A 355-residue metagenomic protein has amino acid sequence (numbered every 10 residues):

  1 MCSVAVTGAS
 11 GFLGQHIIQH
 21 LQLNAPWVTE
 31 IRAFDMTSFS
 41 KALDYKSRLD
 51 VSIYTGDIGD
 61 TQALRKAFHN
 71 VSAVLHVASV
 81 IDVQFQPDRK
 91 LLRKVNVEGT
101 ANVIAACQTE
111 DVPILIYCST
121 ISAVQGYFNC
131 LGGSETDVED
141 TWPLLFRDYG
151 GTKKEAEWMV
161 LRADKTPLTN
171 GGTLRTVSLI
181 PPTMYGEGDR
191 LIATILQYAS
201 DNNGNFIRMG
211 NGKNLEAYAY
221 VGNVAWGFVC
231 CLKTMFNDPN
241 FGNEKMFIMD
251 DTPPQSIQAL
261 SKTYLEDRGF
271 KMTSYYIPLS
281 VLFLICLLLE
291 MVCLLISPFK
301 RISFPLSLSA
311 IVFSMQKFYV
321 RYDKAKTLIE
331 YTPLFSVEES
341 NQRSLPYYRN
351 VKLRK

Functional and structural regions predicted by a protein language model:
C2-W27: N-terminal Rossmann NAD(P)H-binding glycine-rich loop of SDR-like oxidoreductase domains
S47-E98, A106: NAD(P)H-binding glycine-rich loop region in Rossmannoid oxidoreductase-like domains and their noncatalytic homologs
E98-G151, L168, V177: Conserved Rossmann-fold NAD(P)-dependent oxidoreductase catalytic core, especially the SDR/UDP-sugar
P167-L232, S261-Y264: NAD(P)-dependent short-chain dehydrogenase/reductase
M184-G186, M209-N214, N243-P254, L265-R268 (+2 more regions): Glycine-rich Rossmann NAD(P)(H)-binding loop
V221, F228, K245, E290-L295 (+1 more regions): Conserved C-terminal active-site "lid" loop/helix of NAD(P)H-dependent oxidoreductases that clamps the redox cofactor
T234-F304, Y322, R343, L353-K355: Mid/C-terminal beta-alpha module of Rossmann-like enzyme folds, strongest in SDR-family dehydrogenases/epimerases
V320-L328, T332-K355: Amphipathic terminal alpha-helices
